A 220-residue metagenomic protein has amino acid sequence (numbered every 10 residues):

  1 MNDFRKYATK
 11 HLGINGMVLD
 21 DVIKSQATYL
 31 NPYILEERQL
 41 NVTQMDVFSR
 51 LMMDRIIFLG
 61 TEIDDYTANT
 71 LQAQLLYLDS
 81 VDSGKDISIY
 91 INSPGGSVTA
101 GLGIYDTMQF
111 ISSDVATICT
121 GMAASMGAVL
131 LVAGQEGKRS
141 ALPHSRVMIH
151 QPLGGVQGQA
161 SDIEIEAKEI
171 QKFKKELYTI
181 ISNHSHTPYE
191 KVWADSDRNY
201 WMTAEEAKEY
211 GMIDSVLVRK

Functional and structural regions predicted by a protein language model:
M1-K220: Terminal-region recognition feature
